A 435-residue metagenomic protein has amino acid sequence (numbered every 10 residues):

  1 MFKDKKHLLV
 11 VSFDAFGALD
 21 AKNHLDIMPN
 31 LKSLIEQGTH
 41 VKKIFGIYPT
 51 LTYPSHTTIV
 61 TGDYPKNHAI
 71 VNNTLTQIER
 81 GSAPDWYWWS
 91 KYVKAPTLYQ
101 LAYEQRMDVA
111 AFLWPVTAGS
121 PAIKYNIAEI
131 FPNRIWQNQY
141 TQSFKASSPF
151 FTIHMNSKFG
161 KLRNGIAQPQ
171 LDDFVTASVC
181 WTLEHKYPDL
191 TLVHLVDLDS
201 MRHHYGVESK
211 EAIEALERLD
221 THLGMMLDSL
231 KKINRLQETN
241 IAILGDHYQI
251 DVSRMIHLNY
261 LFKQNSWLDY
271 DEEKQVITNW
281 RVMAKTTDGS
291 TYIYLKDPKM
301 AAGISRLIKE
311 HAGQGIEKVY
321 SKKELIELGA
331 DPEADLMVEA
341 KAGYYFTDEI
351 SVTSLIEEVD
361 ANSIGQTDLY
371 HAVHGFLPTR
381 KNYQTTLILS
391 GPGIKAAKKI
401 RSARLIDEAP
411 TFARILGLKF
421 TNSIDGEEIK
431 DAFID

Functional and structural regions predicted by a protein language model:
M1-F2, P169-E184, D189-V193, L198-I241 (+1 more regions): A long, amphipathic alpha-helix that forms part of the scaffold/cap immediately adjacent to metal-dependent active
D4-L8: Extreme N-terminal starter segment of soluble prokaryotic enzymes
L9-S12, N30, R218-F262, F412: Metal-dependent active-site segment of extracytoplasmic phospho-/sulfohydrolases and closely related
F16, V196, H247-Y248: Catalytic metal-binding/acid-base residues of hydrolase active sites
A21-K66, A110: Short, structured active-site-proximal loop/turn typified by the sulfatase FGly-forming signature C/S-X-P-X-R
K42-I44, N67, Y270-E272, A301-L307 (+3 more regions): Acidic/polar loop patches that form or flank catalytic/metal-binding clefts of enzymes that bind anionic ligands
Y64-G206, G289, K309, T347: His/Asp/Glu-rich, glycine-adjacent segments that coordinate divalent cations and/or stabilize oxyanion chemistry on
A95, T278-T411: Active-site neighborhoods of enzymes that stabilize oxyanions during catalysis
